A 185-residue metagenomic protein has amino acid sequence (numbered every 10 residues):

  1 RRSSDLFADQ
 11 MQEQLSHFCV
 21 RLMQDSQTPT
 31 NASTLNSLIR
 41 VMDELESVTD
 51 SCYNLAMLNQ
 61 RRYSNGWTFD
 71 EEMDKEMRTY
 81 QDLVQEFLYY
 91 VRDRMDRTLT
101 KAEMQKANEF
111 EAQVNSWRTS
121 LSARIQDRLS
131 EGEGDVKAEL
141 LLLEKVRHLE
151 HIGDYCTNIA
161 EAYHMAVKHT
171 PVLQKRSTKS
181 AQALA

Functional and structural regions predicted by a protein language model:
R1-A185: Cytosolic, long alpha-helical scaffolding segments
